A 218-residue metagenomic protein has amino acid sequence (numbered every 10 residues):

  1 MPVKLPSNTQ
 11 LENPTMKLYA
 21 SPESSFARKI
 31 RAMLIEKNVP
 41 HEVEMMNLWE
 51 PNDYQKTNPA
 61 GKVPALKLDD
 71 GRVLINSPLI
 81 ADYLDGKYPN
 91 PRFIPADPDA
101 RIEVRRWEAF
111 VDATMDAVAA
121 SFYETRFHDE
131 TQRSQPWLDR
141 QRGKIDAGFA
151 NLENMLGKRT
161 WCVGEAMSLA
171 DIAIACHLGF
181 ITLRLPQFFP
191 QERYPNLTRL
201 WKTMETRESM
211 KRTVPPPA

Functional and structural regions predicted by a protein language model:
P2-D139: GST-like domain detector, emphasizing the conserved glutathione-binding G-site in the N-terminal thioredoxin-like
L66, V104, L152, D171-I172 (+1 more regions): Residue-level signal for nonpolar/aromatic packing positions in well-ordered secondary structure
D99, V111-K202: GST-like fold's C-terminal all-alpha helical module
Y123, V214-P217: Short coil/turn segments at secondary-structure boundaries
R199-T213: Charged phosphate-binding loop/patch that engages nucleotide di/tri-phosphates or the phosphate backbone of nucleic
